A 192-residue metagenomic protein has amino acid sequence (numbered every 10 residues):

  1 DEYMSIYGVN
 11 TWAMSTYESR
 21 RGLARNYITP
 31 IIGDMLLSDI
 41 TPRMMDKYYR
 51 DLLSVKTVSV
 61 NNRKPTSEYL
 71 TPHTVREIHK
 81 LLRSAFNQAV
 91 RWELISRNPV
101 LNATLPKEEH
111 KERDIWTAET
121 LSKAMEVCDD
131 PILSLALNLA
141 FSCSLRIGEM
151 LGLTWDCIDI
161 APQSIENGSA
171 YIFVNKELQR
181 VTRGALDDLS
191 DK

Functional and structural regions predicted by a protein language model:
M4-L94, H110: N-terminal core-binding DNA-recognition domain of tyrosine site-specific recombinases/integrases
L37, V100-A103, K192: Short clusters of hydrophobic/aromatic residues that line enzyme substrate/ligand-binding pockets
R50, L105-E108, N175-E177: Generic beta-structure capping elements
V58-P72, R76-I78, R91, I95-W155 (+1 more regions): Basic, Lys/Arg- and aromatic-enriched nucleic-acid-binding interface segment
K123-V127, P131, A161, G168-K192: Basic, alpha-helical nucleic-acid-contacting "clamp/cap" segments
